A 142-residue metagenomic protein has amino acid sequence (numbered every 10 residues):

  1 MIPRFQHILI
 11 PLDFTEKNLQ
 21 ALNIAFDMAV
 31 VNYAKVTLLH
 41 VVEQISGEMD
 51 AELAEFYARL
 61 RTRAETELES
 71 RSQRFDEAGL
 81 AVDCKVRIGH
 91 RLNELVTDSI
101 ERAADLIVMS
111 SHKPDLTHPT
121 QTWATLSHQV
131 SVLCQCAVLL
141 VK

Functional and structural regions predicted by a protein language model:
I2-A51: Small/aliphatic-rich secondary-structure junction motif
P3, D76-I107: Structural beta-alpha unit
D13, G89, S111-P114: Histidine-centered beta-alpha loop that forms part of the nucleotide-sugar donor binding/catalytic region in diverse
Y33-K35, L80, A104, C136: Short glycine/serine/threonine/alanine-rich loop segments
T37-L39, D83-R87, L139: General small-molecule cofactor/ligand-binding pocket signal
I45-S46, L92, L116: Generic structural signal for helix capping and beta-alpha/helix-loop junctions
E55-T66: A short acidic, glycine-rich active-site loop that binds or catalyzes chemistry on phosphate/adenosine moieties
I100-K142: Gly/Ser-rich helix-loop-strand patches that form or flank binding pockets for ribonucleotide-derived cofactors
